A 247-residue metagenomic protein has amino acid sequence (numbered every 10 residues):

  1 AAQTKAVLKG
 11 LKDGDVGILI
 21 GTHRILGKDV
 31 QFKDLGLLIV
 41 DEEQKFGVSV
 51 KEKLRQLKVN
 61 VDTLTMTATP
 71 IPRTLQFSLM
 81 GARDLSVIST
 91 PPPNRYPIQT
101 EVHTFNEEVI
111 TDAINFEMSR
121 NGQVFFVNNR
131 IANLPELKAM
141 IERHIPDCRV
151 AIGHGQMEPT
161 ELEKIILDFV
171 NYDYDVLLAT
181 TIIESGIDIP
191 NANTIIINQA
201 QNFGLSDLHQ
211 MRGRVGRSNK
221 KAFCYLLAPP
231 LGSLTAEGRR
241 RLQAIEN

Functional and structural regions predicted by a protein language model:
A1-L19, G27-L35, E158-V176: Conserved motor-coupling elements within RecA-like helicase/translocase cores
T4-K5, G27-K33, E42-K58, L137 (+3 more regions): Conserved ATPase-coupling elements of RecA-like P-loop NTPase cores
G14-I18, D34-L37, V59-L64, T74 (+4 more regions): Loop/turn-to-beta-strand initiation segments
V16, H23-I25, E42-Q44, I182-I183 (+1 more regions): Conserved Walker B
I18-G21, I39-V40, D62-A68, F77-S78 (+5 more regions): Structural recognition of the conserved hydrophobic beta-strand(s) that form the central parallel beta-sheet of P-loop
Q31-L37, E42-Q123: Post-DEXD/H (motif II) to motif III coupling segment of the RecA-like Helicase ATP-binding lobe
E107-F125, N129, N133-N247: C-terminal helicase module of SF1/SF2 nucleic-acid helicases/translocases
